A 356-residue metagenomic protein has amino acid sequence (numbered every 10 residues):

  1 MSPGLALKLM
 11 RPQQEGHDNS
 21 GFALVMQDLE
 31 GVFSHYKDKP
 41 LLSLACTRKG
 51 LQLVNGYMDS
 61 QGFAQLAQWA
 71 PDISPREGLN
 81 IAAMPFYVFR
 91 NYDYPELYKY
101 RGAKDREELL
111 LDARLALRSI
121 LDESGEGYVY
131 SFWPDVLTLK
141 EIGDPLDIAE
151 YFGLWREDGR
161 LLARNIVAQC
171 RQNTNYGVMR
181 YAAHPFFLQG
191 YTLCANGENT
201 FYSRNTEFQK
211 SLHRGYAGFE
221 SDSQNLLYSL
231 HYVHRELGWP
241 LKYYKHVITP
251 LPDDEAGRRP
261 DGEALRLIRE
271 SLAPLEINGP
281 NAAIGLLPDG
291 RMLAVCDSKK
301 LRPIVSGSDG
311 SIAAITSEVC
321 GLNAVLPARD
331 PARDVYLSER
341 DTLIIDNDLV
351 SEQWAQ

Functional and structural regions predicted by a protein language model:
M1-Q356: Conserved short alpha-helical segments that host acidic/polar catalytic motifs at enzyme active sites
